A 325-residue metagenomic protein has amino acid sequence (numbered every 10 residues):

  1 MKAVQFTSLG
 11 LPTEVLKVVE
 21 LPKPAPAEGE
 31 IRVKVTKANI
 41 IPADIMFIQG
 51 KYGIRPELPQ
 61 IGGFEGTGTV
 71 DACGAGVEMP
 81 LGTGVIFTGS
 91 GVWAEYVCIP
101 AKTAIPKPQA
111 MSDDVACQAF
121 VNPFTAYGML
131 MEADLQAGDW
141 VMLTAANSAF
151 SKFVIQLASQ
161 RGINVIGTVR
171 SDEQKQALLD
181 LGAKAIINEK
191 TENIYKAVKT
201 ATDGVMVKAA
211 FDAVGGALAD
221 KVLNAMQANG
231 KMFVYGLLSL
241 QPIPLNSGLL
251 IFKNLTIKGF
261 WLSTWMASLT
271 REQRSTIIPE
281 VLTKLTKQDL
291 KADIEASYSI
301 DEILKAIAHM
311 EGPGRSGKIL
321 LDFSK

Functional and structural regions predicted by a protein language model:
L11-T13, E20-T67: N-terminal glycine-rich beta->alpha transition that marks the start or flank of a dinucleotide-binding site
T67-G89: A glycine-/small-residue-rich N-terminal strand-loop-strand element that serves as the cofactor-binding glycine loop
G84-A146: NAD(P)H dinucleotide-binding glycine-rich loop of Rossmann-like/cofactor-binding domains, especially the beta1-alpha1
P123-T191: Mid-domain Rossmann-like dinucleotide-binding core that forms the NAD(H)/NADP(H) cofactor-binding site
I194-G204: Short amphipathic alpha-helix with an adjacent loop that forms part of the alpha/beta core around
A217-D289, D322-K325: Glycine-rich phosphate-binding loop and adjacent beta-alpha segment of Rossmann(oid) nucleotide-cofactor-binding
K287-A296, L304-K325: C-terminal capping/lid region of NAD(P)-dependent oxidoreductase domains
